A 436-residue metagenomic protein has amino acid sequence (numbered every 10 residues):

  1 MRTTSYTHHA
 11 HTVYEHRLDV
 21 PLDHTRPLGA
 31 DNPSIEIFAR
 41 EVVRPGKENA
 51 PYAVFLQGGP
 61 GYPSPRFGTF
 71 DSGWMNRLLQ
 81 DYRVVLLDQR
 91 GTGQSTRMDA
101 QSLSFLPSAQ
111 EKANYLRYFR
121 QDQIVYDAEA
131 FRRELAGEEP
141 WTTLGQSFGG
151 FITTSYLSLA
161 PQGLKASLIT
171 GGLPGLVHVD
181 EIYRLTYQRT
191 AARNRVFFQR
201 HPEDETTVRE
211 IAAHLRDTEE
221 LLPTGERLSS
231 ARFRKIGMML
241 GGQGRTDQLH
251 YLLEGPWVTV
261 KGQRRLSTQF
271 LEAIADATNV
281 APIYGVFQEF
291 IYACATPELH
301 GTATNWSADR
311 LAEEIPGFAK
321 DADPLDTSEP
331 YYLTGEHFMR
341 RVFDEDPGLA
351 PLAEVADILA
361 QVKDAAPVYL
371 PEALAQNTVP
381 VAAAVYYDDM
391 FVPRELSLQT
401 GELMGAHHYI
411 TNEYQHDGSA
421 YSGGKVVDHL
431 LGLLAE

Functional and structural regions predicted by a protein language model:
R2, Y6-G225, R340-R341, D346-D357 (+4 more regions): Gly/Pro-rich cap/lid or specificity-loop segments adjacent to the active site
Q89, W141, Y156, V179 (+7 more regions): Aromatic-enriched hydrophobic runs in primary sequence
E219-A360: Alpha/beta-hydrolase fold active-site neighborhood
K235-I236, T378-V385, D389, H408: Catalytic His-Asp charge-relay segment
R245-Q248, D389-L396: Conserved alpha/beta-hydrolase "acid-adjacent" motif
